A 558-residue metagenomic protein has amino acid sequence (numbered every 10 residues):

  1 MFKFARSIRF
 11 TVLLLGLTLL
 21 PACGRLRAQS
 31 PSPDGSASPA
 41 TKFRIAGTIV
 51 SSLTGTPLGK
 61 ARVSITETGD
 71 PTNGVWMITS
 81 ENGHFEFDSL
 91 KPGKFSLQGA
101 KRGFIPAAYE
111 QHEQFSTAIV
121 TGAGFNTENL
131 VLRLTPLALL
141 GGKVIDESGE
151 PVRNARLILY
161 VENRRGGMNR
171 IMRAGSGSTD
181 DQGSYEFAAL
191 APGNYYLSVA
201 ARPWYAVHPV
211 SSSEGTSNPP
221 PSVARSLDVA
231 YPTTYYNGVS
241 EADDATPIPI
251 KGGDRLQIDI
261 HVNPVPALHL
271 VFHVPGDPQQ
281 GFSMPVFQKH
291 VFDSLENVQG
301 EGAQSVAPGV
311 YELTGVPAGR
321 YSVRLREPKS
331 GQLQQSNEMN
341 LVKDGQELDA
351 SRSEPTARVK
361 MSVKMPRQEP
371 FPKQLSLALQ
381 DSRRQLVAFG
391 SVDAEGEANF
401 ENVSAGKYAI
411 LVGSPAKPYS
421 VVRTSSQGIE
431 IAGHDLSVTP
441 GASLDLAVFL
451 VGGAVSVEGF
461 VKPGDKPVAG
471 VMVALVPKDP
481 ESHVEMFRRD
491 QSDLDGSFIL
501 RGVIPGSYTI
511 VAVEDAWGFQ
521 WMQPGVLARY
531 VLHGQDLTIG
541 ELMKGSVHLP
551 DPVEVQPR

Functional and structural regions predicted by a protein language model:
F2-F4, F10-R558: Long luminal/extracellular ectodomains of secretory-pathway precursor proteins
